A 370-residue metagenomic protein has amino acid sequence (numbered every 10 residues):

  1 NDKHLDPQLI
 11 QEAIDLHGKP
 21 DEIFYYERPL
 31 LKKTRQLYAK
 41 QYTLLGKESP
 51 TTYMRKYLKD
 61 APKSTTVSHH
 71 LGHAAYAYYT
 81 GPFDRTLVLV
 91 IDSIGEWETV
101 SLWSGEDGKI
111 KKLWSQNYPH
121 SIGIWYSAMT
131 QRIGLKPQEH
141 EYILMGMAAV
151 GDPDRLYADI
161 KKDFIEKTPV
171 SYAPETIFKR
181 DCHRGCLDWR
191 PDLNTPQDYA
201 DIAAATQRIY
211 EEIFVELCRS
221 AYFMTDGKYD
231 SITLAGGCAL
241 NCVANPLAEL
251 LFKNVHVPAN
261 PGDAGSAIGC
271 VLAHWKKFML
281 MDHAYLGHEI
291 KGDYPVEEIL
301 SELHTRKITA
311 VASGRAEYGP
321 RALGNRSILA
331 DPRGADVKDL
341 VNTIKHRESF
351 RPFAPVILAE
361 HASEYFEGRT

Functional and structural regions predicted by a protein language model:
N1, T34-Q36, R184-A205: Gly-rich Lys/Arg/Thr-decorated short loops/hinges at beta-loop-alpha junctions or inter-strand turns that position
N1-K3, D15-D21, K32, Q36-A39 (+7 more regions): Flexible beta->alpha loop and helix N-cap segments adjacent to enzyme active/binding sites
Y26-E27, T65-H70: Acidic carboxylate-rich catalytic motifs and surrounding loops in phosphoryl-/glycosyl-chemistry enzymes
E27, I232-L240: Glycine-rich beta-strand-to-loop/alpha-helix junction loops that act as flexible
L44, S68, A75-Y78, C186 (+1 more regions): Cofactor-binding active-site loop characterized by glycine-rich and histidine/acidic residues
S64-V67, P196-E212: Short acidic-aromatic active-site loops that bind/stabilize oxyanions
A204-Y229: Phosphate/ATP-binding catalytic cores across multiple sugar-kinase/actin-like superfamilies, primarily ASKHA
